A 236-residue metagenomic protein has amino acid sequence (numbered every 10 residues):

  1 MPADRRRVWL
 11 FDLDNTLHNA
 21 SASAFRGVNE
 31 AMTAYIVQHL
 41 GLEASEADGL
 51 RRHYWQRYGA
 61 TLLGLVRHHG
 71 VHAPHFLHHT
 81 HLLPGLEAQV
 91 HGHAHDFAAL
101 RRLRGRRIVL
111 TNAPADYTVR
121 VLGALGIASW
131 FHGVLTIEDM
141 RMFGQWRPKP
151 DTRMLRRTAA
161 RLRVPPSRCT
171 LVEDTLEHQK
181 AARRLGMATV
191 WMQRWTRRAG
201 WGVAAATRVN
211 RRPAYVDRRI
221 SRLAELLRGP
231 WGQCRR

Functional and structural regions predicted by a protein language model:
M1-R6, R101, P114-A115, V119-R236: Asp-based, Mg2+/Mn2+-dependent phosphohydrolase catalytic module
P2-F11, T16-A98, R102, D116: N-terminal helical cap/lid subdomain that shapes the substrate entry/recognition surface in HAD-like hydrolases
N19, V109-T111, W191: Hydrophobic residues in well-ordered beta-strands that form the structural core
S21, I36, Y54, R107 (+3 more regions): Generic anion/oxyanion-binding catalytic loop in active/binding sites
V37, V66, L86, I108 (+3 more regions): Short, flexible active-site loop motifs that bind/organize anionic cofactors or intermediates
L42, V71, G105, V164 (+1 more regions): Short glycine/serine/threonine/alanine-rich loop segments
